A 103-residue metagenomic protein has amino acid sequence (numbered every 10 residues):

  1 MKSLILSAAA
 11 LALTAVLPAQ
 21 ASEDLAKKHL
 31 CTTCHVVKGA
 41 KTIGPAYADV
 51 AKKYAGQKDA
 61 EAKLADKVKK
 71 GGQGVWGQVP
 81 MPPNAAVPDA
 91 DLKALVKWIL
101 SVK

Functional and structural regions predicted by a protein language model:
M1-Q20, W98-K103: Post-cleavage N-terminal segment of exported redox proteins
Q20-V37: Sequence/structural segment immediately N-terminal to covalent heme-attachment motifs in c-type and related
T33, T42-Y54, D66-V96: Axial heme c-ligation environment in periplasmic c-type cytochrome domains
